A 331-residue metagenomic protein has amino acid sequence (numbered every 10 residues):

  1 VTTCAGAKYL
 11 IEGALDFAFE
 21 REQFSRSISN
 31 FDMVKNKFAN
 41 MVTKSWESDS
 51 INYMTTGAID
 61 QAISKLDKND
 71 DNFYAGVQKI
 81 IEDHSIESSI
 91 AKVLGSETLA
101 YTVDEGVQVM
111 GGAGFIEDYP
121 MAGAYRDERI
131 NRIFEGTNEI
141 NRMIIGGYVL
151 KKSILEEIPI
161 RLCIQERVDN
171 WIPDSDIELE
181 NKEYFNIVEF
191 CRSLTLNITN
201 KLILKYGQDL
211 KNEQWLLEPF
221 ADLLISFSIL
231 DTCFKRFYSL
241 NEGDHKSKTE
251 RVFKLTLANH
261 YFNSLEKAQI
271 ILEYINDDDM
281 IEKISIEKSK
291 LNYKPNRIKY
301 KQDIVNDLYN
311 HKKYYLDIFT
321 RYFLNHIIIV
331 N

Functional and structural regions predicted by a protein language model:
V1-N331: Alpha-helical interface subdomain recognition
